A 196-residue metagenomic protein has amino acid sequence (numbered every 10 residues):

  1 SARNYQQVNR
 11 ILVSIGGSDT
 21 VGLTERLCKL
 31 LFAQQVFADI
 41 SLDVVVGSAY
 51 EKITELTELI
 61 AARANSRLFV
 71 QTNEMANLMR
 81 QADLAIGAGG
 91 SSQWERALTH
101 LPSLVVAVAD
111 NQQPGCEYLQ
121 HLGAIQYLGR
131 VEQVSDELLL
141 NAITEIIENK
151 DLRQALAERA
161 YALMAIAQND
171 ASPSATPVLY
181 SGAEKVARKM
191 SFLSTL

Functional and structural regions predicted by a protein language model:
S1-L196: Nucleotide-activated sugar donor-binding and catalytic core shared by glycosyltransferases and related lipid-linked
